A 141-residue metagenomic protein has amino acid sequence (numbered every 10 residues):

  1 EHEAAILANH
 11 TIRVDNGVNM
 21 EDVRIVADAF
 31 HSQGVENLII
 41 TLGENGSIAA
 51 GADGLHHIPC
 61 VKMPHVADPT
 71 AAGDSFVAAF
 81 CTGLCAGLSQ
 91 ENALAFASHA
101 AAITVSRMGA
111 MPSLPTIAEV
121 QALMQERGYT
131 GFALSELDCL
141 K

Functional and structural regions predicted by a protein language model:
E1-L55: Conserved phosphate/ATP/ADP-binding segment of small-molecule kinases
N16-N19, R24, F30-H31, L84-E91 (+1 more regions): Short secondary-structure transition/capping segments
A29, Q33, N37, V61-R127: Conserved post-catalytic alpha-helical subdomain immediately downstream of the catalytic base and nucleotide-binding
G43-E44, A118, L137: Residue-level "edge-of-site" marker
I58: Hydrophobic residues at beta-strand termini and immediately following loops that shape nucleotide-binding pockets
A122-K141: A cross-kingdom feature marking charged/low-complexity
